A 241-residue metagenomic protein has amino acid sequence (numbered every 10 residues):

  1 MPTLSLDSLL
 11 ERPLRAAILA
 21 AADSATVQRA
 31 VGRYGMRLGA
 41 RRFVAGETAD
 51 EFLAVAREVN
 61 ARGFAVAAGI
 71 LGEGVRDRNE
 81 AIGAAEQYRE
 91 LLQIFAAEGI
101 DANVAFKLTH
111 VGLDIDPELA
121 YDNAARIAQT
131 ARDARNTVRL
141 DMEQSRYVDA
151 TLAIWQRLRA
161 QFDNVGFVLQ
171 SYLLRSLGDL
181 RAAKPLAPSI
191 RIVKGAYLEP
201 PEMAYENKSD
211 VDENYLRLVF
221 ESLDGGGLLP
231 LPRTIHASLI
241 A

Functional and structural regions predicted by a protein language model:
M1-A241: Positively charged, amphipathic and often flexible ligand-engagement surfaces
